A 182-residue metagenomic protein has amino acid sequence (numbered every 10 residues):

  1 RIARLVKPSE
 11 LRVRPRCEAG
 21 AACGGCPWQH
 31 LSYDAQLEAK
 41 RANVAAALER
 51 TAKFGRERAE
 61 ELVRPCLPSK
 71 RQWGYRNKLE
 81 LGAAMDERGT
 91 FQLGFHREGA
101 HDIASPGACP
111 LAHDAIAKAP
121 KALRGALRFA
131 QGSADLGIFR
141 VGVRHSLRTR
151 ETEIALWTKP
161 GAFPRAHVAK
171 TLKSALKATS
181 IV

Functional and structural regions predicted by a protein language model:
R1-V182: Accessory RNA-recognition modules of RNA-modification enzymes
